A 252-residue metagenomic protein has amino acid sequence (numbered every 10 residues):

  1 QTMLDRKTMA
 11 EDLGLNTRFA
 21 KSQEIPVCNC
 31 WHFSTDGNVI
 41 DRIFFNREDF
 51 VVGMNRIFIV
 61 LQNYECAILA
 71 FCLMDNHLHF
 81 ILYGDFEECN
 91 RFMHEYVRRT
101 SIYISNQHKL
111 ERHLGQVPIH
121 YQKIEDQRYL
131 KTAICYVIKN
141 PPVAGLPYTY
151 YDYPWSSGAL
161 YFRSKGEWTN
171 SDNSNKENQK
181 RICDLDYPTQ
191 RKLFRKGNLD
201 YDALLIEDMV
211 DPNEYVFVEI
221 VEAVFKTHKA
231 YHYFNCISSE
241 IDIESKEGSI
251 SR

Functional and structural regions predicted by a protein language model:
Q1-A70, G84-R252: Short Pro-Cys-Gly-centered "Cys-loop" motif that presents a nucleophilic cysteine in a tight turn
L73: Short glycine- and acidic-residue-rich catalytic loops of nucleotidyl-transferase/cyclase enzymes
N76-D85: Short beta-strand->loop micro-motif that forms the acidic, two-metal-ion catalytic signature in nucleotide-processing
